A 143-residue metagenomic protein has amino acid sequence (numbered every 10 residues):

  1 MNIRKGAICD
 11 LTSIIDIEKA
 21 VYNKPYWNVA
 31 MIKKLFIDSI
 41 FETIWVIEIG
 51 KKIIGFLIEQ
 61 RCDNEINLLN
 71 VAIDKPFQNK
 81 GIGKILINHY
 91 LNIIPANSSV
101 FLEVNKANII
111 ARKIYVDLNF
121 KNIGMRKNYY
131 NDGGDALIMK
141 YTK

Functional and structural regions predicted by a protein language model:
M1-I3: Extreme N-terminal starter segment of soluble prokaryotic enzymes
K5-P76, I87-H89, I93, T142: Acetyl-CoA-dependent GNAT
Y22, F56, F77, I114 (+2 more regions): Conserved hydrophobic/aromatic "anchor" residues that stabilize well-ordered secondary structure elements
I44, N105-I109, N128-K143: C-terminal "cap" of GNAT-fold acetyltransferases
D74-N88, N105-K113, D117-L118: Conserved glycine-rich acetyl-CoA-binding loop
I93-V104: Conserved GNAT acetyl-CoA-binding A-motif
N122-G124: A secondary-structure capping/hinge motif
